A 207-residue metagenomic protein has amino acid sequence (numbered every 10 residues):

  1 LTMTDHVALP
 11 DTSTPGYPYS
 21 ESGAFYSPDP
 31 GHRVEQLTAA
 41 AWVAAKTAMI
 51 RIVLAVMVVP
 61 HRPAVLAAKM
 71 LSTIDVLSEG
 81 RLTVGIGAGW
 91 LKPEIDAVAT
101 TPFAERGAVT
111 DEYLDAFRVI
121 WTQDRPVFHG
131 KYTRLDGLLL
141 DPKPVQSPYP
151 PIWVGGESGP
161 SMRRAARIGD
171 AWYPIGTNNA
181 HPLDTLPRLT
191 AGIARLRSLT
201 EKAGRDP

Functional and structural regions predicted by a protein language model:
L1-P207: Active-site-adjacent structural elements that line small-molecule/cofactor binding pockets in enzymes
